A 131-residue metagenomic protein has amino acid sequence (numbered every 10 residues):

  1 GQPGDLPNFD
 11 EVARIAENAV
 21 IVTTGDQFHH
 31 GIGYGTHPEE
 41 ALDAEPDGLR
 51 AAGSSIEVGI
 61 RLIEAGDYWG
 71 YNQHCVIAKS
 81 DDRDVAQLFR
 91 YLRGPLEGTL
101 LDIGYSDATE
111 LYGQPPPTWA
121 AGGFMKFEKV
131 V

Functional and structural regions predicted by a protein language model:
G1-N18, G31-V131: Flexible, D/E/H-enriched segments
V20-V22: Hydrophobic "anchor" residues on beta-strands that sit immediately upstream of conserved functional sites
T24-F28: Catalytic metal-binding/acid-base residues of hydrolase active sites
